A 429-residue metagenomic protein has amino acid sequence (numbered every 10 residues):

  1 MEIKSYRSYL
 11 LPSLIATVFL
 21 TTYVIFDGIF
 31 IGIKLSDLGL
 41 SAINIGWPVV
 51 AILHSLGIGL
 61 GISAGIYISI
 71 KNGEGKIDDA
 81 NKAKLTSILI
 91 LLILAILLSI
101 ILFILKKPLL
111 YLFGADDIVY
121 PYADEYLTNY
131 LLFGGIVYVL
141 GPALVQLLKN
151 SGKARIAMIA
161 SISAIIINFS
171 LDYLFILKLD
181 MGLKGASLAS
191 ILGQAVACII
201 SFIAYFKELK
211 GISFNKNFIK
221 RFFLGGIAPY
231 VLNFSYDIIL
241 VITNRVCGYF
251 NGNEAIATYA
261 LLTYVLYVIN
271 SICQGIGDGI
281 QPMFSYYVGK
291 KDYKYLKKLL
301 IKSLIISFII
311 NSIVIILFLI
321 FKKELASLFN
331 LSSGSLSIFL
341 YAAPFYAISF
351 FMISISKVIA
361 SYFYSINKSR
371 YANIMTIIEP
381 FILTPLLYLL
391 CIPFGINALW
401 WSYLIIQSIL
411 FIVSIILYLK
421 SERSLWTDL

Functional and structural regions predicted by a protein language model:
M1-K34, P48-I62, L92-S99, G135 (+4 more regions): N-terminal transmembrane alpha-helices
M1-L14, I68-G134, D180-I227, F284-S349 (+1 more regions): Short alpha-helical transmembrane segments in multi-pass integral membrane proteins
S8-D27, N129, G141, A164 (+3 more regions): Transmembrane helical elements of multi-pass membrane transporters/channels
S13, T17, I29, I66 (+14 more regions): Transmembrane alpha-helix boundary and packing residues in multipass membrane permease domains and related
T22-S41, L110-D117, L174-D180, D237-V268 (+3 more regions): Helix-terminus/linker motif at the lipid-water interface of multi-pass membrane proteins
G28, D37-L40, I77, A154 (+5 more regions): Membrane-helix interface/capping residues of multi-pass secondary transporters
L40-I100, Y138-N150, I156-A157, T258-L317 (+2 more regions): Small-residue-rich hydrophobic transmembrane alpha-helices
G61, Y130-K149, A160-N168, A186-S201 (+4 more regions): Short runs within selected transmembrane alpha-helices of multi-pass transporters and secretion channels
